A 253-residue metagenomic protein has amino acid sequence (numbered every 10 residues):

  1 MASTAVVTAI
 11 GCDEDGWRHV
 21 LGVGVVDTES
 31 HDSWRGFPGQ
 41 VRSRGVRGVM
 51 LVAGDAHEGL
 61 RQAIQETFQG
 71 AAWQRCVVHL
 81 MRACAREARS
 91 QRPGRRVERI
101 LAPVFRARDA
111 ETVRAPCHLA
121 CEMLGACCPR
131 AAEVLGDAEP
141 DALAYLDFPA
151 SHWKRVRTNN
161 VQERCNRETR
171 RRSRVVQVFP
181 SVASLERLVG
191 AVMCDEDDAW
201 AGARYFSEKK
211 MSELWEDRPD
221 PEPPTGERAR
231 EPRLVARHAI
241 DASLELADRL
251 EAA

Functional and structural regions predicted by a protein language model:
M1-G54, E58, Q62-A63, T67-G70 (+2 more regions): RNase H-like nuclease fold core
A2-A5, S30-W34, G48, A56 (+11 more regions): Helical mechanochemical/support elements of P-loop NTPase systems and associated helical scaffolds
T8-I10, A63-I64, E87, C121 (+2 more regions): Intrinsically disordered, low-complexity boundary segments flanking structured domains
E14, V25-G45, Q65-F68, E87-R99 (+3 more regions): A detector of single, family-specific signature residues that are central to catalytic or substrate-handling motifs
W17, L51-E58, A63-I100: Conserved beta-strand -> loop -> alpha-helix junction used to position metal-binding or nucleic-acid-contacting
G48, A72, W153-R157: A generic hydrophobic-helix recognition signal that picks specific residues within alpha-helical hydrophobic
V49-V52, A72-C76, Q177-S181, A203: Short, surface-exposed helix-loop/turn micro-motifs enriched in polar/charged residues
P103-A253: Acidic/histidine-rich catalytic cores and adjacent linkers of DNA breakage/strand-transfer/modification proteins
